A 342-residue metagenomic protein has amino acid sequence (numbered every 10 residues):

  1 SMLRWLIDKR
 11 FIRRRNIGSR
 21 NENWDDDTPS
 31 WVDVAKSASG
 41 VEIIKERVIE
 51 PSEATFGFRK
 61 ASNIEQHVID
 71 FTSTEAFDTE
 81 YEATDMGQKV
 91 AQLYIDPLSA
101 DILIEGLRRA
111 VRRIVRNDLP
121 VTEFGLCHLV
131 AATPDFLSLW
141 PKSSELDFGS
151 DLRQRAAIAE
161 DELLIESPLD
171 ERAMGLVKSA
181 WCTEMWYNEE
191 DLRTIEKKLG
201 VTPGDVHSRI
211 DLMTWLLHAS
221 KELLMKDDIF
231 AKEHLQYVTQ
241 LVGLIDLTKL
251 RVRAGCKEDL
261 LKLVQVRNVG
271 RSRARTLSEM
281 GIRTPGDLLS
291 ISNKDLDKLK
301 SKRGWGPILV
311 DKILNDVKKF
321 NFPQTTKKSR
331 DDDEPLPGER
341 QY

Functional and structural regions predicted by a protein language model:
M2-K9, R13, S19-R271: C-terminal helical accessory/scaffold domains
R13-R14, T284: Residue-level detector of short coil/turn "hinge" positions at structural boundaries
N16-I17, D287: Residue-level detector of family-conserved "landmark" positions at structurally sensitive sites
T248-D333: Compact, charge-rich alpha-helical regulatory domains located at protein termini
E334-Y342: Long, low-complexity, intrinsically disordered segments
